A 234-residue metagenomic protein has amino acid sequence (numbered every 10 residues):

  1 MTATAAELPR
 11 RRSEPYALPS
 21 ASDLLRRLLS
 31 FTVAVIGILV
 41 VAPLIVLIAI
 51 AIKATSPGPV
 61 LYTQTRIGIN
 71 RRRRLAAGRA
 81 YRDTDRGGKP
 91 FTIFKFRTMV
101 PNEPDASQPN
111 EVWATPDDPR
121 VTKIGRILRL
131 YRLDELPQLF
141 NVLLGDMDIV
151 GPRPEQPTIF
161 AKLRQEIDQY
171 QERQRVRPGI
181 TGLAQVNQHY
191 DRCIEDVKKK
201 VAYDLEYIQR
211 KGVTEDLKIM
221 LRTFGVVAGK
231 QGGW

Functional and structural regions predicted by a protein language model:
M1-V35, V60-R66, H189-V213: Glycine-rich flexible loop motifs, especially short His-Gly-Gly/GGXG/HXGH segments used as catalytic or interaction
T2-A5, Y62-R120, T181-K198: Short, glycine-rich, amphipathic interfacial segments at transmembrane boundaries or analogous
A17-N102, V213-W234: A hydrophobic, helix-centered structural microdomain
S22, R26, P90-I93, D118-V121 (+4 more regions): Short, structured helix-loop boundary elements
S30, D134-E135, R153, D204 (+1 more regions): Acidic active-site catalytic centers that drive phospho-/nucleotidyl reactions and related ester hydrolyses
P59, I69, R126, D146 (+3 more regions): Gly/Ser/Thr-rich helix-start
M99, V112-R177, M220-V227: A short, structured surface patch at a secondary-structure boundary
P157-I219, V227, G232: Cytosol-/stroma-facing membrane-proximal "stalk/adaptor" domains immediately downstream of transmembrane anchors
